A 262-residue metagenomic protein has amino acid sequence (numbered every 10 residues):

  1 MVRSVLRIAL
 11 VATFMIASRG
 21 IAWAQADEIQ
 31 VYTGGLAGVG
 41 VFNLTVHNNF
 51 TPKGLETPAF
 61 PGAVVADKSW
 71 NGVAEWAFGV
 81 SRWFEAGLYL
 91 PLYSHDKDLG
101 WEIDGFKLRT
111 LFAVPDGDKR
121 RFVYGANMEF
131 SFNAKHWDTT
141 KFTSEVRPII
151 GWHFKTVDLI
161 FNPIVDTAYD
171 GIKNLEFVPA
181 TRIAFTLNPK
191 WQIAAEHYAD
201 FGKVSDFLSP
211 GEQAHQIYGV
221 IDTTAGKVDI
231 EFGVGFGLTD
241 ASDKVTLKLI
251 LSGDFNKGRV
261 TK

Functional and structural regions predicted by a protein language model:
M1-L10, A17: Bacterial N-terminal signal peptides that target proteins for export
F14-A22: C-terminal segment of classical bacterial N-terminal signal peptides
W23-K262: Transmembrane beta-barrel domains of Gram-negative outer membranes and organellar outer membranes
